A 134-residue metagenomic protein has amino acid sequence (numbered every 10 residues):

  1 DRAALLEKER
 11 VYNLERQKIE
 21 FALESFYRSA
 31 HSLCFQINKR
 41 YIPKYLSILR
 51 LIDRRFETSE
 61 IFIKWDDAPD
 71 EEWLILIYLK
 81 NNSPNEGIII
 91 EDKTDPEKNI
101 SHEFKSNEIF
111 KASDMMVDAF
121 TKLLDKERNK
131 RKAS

Functional and structural regions predicted by a protein language model:
A3-S134: Long low-complexity intrinsically disordered regions
